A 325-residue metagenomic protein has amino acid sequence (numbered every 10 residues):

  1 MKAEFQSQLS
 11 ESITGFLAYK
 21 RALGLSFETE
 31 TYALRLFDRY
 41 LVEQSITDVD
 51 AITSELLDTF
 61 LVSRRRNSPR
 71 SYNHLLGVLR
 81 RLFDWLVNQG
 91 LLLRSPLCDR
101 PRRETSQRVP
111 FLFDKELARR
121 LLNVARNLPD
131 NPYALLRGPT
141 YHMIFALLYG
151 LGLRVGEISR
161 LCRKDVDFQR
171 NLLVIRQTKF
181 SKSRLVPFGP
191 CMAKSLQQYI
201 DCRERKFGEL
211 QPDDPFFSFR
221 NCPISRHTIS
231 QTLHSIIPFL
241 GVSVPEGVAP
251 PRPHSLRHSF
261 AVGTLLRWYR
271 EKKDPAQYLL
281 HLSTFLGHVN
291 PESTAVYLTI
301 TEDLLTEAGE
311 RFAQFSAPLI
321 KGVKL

Functional and structural regions predicted by a protein language model:
M1-L325: Conserved catalytic core of the tyrosine transesterase superfamily
